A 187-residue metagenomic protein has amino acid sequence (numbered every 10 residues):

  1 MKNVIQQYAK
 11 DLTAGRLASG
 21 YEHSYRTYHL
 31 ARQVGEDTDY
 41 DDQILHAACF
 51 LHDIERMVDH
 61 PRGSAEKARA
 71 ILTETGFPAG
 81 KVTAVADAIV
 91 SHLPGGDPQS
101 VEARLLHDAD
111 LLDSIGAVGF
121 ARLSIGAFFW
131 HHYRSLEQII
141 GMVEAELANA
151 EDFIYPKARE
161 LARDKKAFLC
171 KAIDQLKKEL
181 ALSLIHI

Functional and structural regions predicted by a protein language model:
M1-G15: Extreme N-terminal tail/first-helix region
K2, Q6, Y28, A65-R69 (+2 more regions): An amphipathic alpha-helix signature
K2-Q6, Y21-S24, I44: Onset of an N-terminal alpha helix
L12-T38, L51, F77, G96-I185: Divalent metal-dependent phosphate-bond-processing catalytic cores, especially two-metal-ion Mg2+/Mn2+ enzymes that act
D41-H60, S64, A68, V85-P94: His-Asp-centered metal-binding catalytic motifs of divalent-metal-dependent phosphohydrolases/nucleases
A70-T75: Metal-dependent nucleotidyltransferase catalytic core
P78-V82, A86: Membrane-interface starts of transmembrane alpha-helices
